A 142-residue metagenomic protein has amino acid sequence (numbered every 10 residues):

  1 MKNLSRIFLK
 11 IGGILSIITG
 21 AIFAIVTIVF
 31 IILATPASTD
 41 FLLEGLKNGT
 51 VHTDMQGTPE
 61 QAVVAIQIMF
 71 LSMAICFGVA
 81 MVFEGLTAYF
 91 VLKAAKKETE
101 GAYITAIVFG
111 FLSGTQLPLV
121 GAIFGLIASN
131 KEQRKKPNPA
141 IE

Functional and structural regions predicted by a protein language model:
M1-L4, L43-L46, K131-E142: Intrinsically disordered terminal tails
N3-A37, Q67-K96, E100-R134: Membrane-embedded alpha-helical segments of small multi-pass membrane proteins
S38-A65: Perimembrane loop-to-helix junctions flanking transmembrane segments
E44, Q56, E60-Q61, E84 (+3 more regions): Glutamate identity and glutamate-enriched acidic tracts
